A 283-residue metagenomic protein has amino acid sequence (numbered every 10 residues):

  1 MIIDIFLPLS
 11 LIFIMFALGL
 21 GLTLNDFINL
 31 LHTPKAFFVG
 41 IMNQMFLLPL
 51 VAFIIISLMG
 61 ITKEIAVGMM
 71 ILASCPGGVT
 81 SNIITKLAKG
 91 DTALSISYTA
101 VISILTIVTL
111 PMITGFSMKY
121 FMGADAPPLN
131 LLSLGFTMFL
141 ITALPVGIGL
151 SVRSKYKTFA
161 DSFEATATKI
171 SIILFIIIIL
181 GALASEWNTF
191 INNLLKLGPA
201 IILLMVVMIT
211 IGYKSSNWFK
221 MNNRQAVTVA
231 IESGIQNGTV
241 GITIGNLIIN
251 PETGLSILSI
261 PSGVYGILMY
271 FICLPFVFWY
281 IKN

Functional and structural regions predicted by a protein language model:
M1-N283: Alpha-helical transmembrane segments of multi-pass small-molecule/ion transporters
